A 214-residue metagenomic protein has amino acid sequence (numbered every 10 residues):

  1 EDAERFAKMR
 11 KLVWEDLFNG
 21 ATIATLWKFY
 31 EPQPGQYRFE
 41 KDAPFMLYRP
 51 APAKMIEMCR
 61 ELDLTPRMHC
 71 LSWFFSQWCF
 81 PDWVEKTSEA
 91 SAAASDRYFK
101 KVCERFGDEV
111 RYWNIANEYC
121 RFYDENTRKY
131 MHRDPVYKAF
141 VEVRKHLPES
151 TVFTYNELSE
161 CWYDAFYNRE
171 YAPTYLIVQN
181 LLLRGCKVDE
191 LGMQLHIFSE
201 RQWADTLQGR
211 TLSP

Functional and structural regions predicted by a protein language model:
E1, L26, L71-W73, I115-E118 (+2 more regions): Active-site beta-loop-alpha junctions enriched in small/polar residues
D2-E15, A92-C103, N168-L181: Short, acidic/polar
F18, T22-E89, A94-K100, R105 (+2 more regions): Aromatic-lined substrate-binding rim segments of carbohydrate-active enzymes
A21, W113, L191: Divalent metal-coordination and catalytic microenvironments
P34, D124-K129, D164-R169, Q202-T206: Short, solvent-exposed loop/turn segments at secondary-structure boundaries
Y112-A116, P135-A172: Aromatic-lined carbohydrate-recognition surfaces of secreted/lumenal glycan-active proteins
Y155, S159-G192, R201-W203: Substrate-binding cleft/loops of secretory-pathway carbohydrate-active enzymes
